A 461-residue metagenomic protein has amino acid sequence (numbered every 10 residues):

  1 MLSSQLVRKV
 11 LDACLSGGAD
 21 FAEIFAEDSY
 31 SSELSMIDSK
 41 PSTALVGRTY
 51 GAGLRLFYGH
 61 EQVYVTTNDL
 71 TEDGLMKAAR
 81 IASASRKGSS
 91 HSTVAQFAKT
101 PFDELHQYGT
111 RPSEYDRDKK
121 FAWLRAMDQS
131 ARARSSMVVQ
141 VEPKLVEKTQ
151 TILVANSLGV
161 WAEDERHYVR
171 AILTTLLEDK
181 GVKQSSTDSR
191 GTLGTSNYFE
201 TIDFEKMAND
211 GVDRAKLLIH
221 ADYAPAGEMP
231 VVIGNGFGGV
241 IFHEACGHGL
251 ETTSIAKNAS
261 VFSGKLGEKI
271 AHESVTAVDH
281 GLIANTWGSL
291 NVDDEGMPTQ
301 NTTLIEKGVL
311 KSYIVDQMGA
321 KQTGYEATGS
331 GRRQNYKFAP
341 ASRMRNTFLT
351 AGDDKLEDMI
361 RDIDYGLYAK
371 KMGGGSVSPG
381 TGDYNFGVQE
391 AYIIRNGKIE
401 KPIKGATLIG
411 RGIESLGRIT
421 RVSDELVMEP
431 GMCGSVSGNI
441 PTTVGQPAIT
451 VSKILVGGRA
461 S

Functional and structural regions predicted by a protein language model:
M1-S461: N-terminal small-residue-enriched
